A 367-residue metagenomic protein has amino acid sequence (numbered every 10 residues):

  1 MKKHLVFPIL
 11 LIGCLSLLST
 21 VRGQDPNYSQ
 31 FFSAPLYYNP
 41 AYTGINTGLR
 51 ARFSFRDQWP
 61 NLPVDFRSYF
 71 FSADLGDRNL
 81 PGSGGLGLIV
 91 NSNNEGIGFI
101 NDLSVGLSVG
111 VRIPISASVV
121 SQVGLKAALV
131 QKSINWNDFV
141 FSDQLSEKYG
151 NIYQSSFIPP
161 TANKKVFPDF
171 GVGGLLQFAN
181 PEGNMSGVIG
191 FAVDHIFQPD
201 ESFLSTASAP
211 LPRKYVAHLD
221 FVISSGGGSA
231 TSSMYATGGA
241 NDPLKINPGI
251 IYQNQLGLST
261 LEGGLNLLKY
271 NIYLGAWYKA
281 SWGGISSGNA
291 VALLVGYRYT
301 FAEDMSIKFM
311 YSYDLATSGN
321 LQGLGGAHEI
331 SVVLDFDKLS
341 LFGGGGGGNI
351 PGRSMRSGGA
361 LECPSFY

Functional and structural regions predicted by a protein language model:
M1-N27, L265, F366-Y367: Bacterial Sec-dependent N-terminal signal peptides
Q24-Y367: Subset of outer-membrane beta-barrel
